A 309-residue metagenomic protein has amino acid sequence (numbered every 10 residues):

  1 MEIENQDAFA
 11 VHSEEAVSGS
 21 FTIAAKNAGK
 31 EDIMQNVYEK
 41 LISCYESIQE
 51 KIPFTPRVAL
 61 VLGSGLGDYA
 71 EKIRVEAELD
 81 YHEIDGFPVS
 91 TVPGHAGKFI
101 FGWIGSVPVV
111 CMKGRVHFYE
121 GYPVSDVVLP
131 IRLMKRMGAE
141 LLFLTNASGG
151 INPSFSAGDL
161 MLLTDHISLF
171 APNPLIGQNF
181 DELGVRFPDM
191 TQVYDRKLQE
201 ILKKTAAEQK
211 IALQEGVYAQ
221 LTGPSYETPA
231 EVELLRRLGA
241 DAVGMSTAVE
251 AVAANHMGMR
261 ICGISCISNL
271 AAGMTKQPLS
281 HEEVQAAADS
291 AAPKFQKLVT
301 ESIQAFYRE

Functional and structural regions predicted by a protein language model:
T22-I33: Short, Lys/Arg-enriched N-terminal segments with co-localized hydrophobic residues within the first ~10-30 amino acids
I33-M190: Metabolite-binding pocket within alpha/beta catalytic cores that recognizes anionic/polar moieties
K135-G138, R236, N255: Non-catalytic positions within long, well-ordered alpha-helices that form the structural scaffold/packing of enzyme
E140-L141, D241, R260: Short acidic/polar active-site loop segments enriched in Thr and Asp
Q199, T205-D241, V299: Active-site/ligand-binding-proximal alpha/beta "capping" segment
M245-E283: Zn-dependent metallopeptidase/amidohydrolase metal-coordination segment
A272-E309: His/Asp/Glu-rich mid-to-C-terminal helical/loop segments that flank catalytic regions of hydrolases
